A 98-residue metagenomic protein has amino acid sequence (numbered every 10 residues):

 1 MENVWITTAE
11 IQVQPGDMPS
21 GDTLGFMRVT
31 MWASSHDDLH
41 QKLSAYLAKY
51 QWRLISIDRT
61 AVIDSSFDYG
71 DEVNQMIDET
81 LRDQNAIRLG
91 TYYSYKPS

Functional and structural regions predicted by a protein language model:
E2-I57, A61-S98: Long, contiguous binding/interaction regions
